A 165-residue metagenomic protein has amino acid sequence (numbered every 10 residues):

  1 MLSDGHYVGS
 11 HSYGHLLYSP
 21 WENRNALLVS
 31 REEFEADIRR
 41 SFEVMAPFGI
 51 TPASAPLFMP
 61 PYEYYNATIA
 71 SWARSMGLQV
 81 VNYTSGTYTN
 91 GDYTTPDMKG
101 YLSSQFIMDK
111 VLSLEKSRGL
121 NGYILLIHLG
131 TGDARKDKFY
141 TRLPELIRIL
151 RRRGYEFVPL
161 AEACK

Functional and structural regions predicted by a protein language model:
M1-L102, R118-T131: Metal-dependent polysaccharide deacetylase catalytic core of the NodB/CE4 family, i.e., the active-site-bearing domain
S3, V8, A134-K165: C-terminal domain-boundary segment and adjacent tail
E32-E33, S75, D109, R148 (+2 more regions): Polar/charged alpha-helical tracts
F34, I38, I107, F139 (+1 more regions): Aromatic/hydrophobic pocket-lining residues that form the small-molecule binding cavity in soluble enzyme cores
V44-F48, K110-L114, I149: A generic secondary-structure signal
P56-L57, K110, Y140: His/acidic metal-ligating clusters that form di-metal
S103-R118: A short, acidic, amphipathic alpha-helical segment used as a generic capping/interface helix at domain edges
E115-K116, I124, T141, E156: Compositionally biased, intrinsically disordered low-complexity regions enriched in proline and serine
